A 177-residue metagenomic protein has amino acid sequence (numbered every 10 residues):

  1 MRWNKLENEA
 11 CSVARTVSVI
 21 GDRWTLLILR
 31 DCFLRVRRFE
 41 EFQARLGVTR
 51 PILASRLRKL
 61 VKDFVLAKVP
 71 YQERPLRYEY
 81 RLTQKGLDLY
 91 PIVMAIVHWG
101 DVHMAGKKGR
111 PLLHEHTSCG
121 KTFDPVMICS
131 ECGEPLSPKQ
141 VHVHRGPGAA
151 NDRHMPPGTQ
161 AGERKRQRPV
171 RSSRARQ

Functional and structural regions predicted by a protein language model:
M1-N8, R171-R174: N-terminal intrinsically disordered/low-complexity leader segments
K5, E9, I20, K121: Residue-level marker of regulatory loop/turn positions in helix-turn-helix DNA-binding domains and in histidine
C11-I52: N-terminal helix-turn-helix DNA-binding core of bacterial DNA-binding proteins
G21, Q72-A95: Basic, amphipathic "hinge/linker" alpha-helix immediately C-terminal to the N-terminal HTH DNA-binding motif
L26, D63, I92-H103: Alpha-helical linker/hinge and terminal dimerization helices associated with HTH transcriptional regulators
F39-Y71, P75: Canonical helix-turn-helix DNA-binding module
R45, E79-R81, L113-E115: Short aromatic/hydrophobic contact patches that present stacked aromatics for nucleic-acid/ligand binding
D101-Q177: C-terminal regulatory/oligomerization modules of transcriptional regulators
